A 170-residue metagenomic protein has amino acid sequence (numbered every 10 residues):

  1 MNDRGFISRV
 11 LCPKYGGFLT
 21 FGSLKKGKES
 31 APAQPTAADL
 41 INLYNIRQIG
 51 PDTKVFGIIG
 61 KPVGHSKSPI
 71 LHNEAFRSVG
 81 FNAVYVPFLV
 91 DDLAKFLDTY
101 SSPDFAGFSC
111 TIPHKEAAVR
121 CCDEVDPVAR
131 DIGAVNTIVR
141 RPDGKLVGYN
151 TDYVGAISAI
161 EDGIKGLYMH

Functional and structural regions predicted by a protein language model:
M1, M169-H170: Short, surface-exposed recognition loops or helix-turn segments adjacent to catalytic cores
M1-D52: Catalytic alpha/beta core domains of metabolic enzymes, predominantly
T53-Y168: Phosphate/diphosphate ligand-binding glycine-rich loop within oxidoreductases
